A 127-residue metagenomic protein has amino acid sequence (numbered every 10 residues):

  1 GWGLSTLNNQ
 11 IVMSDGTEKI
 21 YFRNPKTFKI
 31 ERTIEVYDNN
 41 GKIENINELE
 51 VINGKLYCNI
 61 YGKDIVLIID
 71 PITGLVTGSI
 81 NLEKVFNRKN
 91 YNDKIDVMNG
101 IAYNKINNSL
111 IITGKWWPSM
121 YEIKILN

Functional and structural regions predicted by a protein language model:
G1-N39: Hydrophobic, well-structured mid-protein blocks that either form specific transmembrane helices
G1-Q10, N40-G54, F86-K105: Beta-rich, blade/repeat-based domains predominating in secreted/periplasmic proteins but also intracellular
M13-T17, C58-G62, I112-W116: Conserved beta-strand positions in repeat-built beta-propeller and related beta-rich domains
K19-Y21, D64-V66, P118-M120: Structural signal for beta-propeller blades
N24-F28, D70-G74, K124-N127: Short loop/turn segments that connect beta-strands within beta-propeller blades
E31-V36, T77-K84: Beta-propeller fold detector
G41-L75: Loop/turn-rich, solvent-exposed surfaces of beta-rich toroidal or solenoidal domains
A102-N127: Blade-level signature of beta-propeller repeat domains, shared across WD40, Kelch, NHL, RCC1 and BNR/Asp-box propellers
